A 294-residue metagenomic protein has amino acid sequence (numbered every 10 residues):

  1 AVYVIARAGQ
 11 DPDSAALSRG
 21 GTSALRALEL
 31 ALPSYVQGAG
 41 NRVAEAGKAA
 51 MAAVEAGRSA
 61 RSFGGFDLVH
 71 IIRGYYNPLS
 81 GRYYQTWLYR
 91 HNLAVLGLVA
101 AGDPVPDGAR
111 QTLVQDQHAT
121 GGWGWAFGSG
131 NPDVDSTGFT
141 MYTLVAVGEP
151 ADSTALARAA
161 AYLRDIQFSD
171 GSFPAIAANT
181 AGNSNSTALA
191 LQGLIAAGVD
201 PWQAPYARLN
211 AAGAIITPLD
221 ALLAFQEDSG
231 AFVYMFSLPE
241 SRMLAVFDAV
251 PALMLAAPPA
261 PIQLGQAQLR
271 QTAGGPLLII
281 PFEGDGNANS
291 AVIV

Functional and structural regions predicted by a protein language model:
A1-A15, Y35-F63, G81-A109, A119-R158 (+3 more regions): An alpha-helical repeat/solenoid feature that recognizes helix-turn-helix modules
T22-N41, Y76-N77: Internal amphipathic alpha-helical repeat/solenoid segments
V69-T86: Asp-box/WD-like beta-propeller blade repeats and closely related beta-sheet repeat scaffolds
P276-L278: Structural beta-strand segments of beta-rich domains
I280-F282: Conserved aromatic anchor
A288-V294: Extended Gly/Ser/Thr-rich low-complexity repeat segments, especially those forming or decorating extracellular
